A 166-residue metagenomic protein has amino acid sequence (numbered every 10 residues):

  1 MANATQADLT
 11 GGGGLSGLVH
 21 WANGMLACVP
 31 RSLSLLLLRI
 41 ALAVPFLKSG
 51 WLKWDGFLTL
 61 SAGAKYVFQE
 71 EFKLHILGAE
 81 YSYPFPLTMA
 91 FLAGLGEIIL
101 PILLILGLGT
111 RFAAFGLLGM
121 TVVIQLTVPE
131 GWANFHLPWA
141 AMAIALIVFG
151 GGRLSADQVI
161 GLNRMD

Functional and structural regions predicted by a protein language model:
M1-G63, I76-I99, L103-D166: Extended, low-polarity transmembrane helix blocks
Q69-L74: Transmembrane alpha-helices and adjacent helix-loop boundaries
